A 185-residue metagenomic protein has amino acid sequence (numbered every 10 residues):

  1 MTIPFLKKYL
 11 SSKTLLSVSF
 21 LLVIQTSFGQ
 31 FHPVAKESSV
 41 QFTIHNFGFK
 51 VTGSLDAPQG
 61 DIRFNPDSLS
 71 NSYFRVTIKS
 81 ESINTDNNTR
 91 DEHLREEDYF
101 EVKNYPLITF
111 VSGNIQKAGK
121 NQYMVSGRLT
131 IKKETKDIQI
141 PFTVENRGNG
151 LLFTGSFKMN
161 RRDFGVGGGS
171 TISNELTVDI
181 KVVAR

Functional and structural regions predicted by a protein language model:
T2-L16: Bacterial N-terminal signal peptides that target proteins for export
K13-T26: Bacterial N-terminal signal peptides
G29-R185: Low-complexity, acidic/polar, glycine-enriched regions of mature
